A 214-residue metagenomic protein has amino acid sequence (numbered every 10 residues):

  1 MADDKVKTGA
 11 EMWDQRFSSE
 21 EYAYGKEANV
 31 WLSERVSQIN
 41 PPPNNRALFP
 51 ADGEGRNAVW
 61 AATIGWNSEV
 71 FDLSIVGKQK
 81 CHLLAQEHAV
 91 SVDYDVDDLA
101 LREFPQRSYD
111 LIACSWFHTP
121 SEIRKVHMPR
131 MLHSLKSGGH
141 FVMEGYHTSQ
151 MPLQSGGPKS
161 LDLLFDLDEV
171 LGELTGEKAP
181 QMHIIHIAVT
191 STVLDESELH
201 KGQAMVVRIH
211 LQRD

Functional and structural regions predicted by a protein language model:
M1-P42: Conserved class I S-adenosyl-L-methionine
R46-L48, E54-L101: Class I SAM-dependent methyltransferase SAM/SAH-binding core
A100-L111: A short acidic, Gly/Pro-enriched loop at the edge of an enzyme's catalytic core that lines a small-molecule cofactor
H118-T119, G145-L153, T192: Short "lid" loop at the C-terminus of a central beta-strand within the Rossmann-like core of SAM-dependent
T119-M131: A short, conserved alpha-helix within the catalytic core of class I
G138-Y146: Conserved beta-strand signature within the Rossmann-like core of class I S-adenosyl-L-methionine
D162-Q181, I185-I187: Short alpha-helix
L194-D214: Core SAM-dependent methyltransferase catalytic element
